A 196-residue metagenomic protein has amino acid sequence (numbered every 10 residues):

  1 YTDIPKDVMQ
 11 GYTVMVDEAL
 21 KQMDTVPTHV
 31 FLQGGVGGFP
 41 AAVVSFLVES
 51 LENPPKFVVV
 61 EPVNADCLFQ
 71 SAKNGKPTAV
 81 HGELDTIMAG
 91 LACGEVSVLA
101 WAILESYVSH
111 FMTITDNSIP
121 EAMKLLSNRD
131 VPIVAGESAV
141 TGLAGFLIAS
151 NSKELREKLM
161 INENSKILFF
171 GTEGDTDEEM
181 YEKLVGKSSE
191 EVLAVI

Functional and structural regions predicted by a protein language model:
T2-S106, R156-I196: Glycine-rich phosphate/pyrophosphate-binding loop at beta-loop-alpha junctions
P5, M9, V14-M15, V96-N162: Active-site-adjacent helical/loop segments in soluble small-molecule enzymes
